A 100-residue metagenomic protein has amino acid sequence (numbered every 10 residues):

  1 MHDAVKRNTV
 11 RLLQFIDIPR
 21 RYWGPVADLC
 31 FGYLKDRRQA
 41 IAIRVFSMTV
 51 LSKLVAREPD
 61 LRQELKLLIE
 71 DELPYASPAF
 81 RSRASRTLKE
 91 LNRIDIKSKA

Functional and structural regions predicted by a protein language model:
M1, Q14, D28-Q39, L67-A76: HEAT/HEAT-like alpha-solenoid repeats
M1-A27: Helix-adjacent hinge/juxtasegments
K6-V10, M48, K66, S85: Hydrophobic core positions within HEAT/HEAT-like alpha-solenoid repeats
Q14, S52-K53, K89: Structural signature of alpha-helical solenoid repeat scaffolds
P19, A56-R57, R93-K97: Alpha-solenoid helical repeat scaffolds
Y22-L29, D60-L68: Short sequence/structural elements of tandem HEAT/ARM alpha-solenoid repeats
L65-A100: Eukaryotic acidic, Ser/Thr-rich intrinsically disordered low-complexity regions
